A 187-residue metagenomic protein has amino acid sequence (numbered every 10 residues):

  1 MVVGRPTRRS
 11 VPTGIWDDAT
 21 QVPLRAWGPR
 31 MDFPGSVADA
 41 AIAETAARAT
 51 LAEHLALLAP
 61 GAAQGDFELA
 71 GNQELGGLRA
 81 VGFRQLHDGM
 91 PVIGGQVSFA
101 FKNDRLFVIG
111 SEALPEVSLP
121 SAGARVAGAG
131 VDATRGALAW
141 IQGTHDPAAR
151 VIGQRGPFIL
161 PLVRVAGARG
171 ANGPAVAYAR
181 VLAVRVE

Functional and structural regions predicted by a protein language model:
M1-E187: Segments that shape or occlude catalytic/ligand-binding pockets
